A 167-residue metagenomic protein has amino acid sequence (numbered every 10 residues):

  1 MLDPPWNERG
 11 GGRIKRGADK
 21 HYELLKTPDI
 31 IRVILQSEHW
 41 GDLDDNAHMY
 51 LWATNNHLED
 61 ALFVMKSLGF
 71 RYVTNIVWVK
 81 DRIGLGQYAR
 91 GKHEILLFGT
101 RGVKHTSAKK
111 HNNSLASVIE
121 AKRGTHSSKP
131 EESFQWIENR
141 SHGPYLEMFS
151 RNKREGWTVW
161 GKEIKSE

Functional and structural regions predicted by a protein language model:
M1-E167: Class I S-adenosyl-L-methionine-dependent methyltransferase catalytic core
